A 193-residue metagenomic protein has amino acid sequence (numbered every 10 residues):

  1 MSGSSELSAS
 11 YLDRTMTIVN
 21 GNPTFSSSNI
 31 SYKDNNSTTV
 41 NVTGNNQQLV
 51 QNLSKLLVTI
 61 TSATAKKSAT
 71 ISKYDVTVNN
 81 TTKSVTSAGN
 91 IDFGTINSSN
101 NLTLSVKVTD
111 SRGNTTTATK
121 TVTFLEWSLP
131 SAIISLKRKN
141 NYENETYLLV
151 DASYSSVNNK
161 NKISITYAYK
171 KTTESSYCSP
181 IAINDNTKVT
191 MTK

Functional and structural regions predicted by a protein language model:
M1, L104-V106: Hydrophobic/tyrosine-rich beta-strand signature of extracellular beta-sandwich/beta-rich modules, prominently
S5-V19, T115-F124: Edge beta-strands of extracellular beta-sandwich domains
T17-N29, N36, T123-A132: Extracellular interdomain linker/stem segments of modular secreted and single-pass surface proteins
Y32-K55, R138-T146: Short, solvent-exposed loop/linker segments at the N-terminal edge of repeated beta-sheet extracellular domains
S54-S68, L149-K160: Acidic, Ser/Thr
K66-D75, N161-T166: Solvent-exposed loop segments of extracellular immunoglobulin-like
N80-G89, P180-N186, M191: Short beta-strand segments within Ig-like beta-sandwich modules, predominantly Fibronectin type-III
F93-S98, M191-K193: Short, flexible loop/turn segments at beta-strand junctions in immunoglobulin-like and fibronectin type III
